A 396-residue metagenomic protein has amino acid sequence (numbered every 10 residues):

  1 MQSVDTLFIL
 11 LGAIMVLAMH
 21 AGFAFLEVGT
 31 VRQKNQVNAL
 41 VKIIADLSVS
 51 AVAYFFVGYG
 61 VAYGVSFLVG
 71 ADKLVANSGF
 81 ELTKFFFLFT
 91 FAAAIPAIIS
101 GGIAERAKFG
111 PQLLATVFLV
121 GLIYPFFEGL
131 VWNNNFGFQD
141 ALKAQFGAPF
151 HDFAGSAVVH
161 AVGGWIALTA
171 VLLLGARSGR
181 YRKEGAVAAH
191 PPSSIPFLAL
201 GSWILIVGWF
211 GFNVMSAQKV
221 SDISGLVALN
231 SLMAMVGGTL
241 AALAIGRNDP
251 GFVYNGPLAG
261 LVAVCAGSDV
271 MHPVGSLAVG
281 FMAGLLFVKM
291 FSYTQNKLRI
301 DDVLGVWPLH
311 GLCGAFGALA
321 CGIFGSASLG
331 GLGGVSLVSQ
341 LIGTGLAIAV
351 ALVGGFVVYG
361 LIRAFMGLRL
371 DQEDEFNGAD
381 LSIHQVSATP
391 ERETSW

Functional and structural regions predicted by a protein language model:
M1-W396: Hydrophobic alpha-helical transmembrane bundles of multi-pass membrane proteins
